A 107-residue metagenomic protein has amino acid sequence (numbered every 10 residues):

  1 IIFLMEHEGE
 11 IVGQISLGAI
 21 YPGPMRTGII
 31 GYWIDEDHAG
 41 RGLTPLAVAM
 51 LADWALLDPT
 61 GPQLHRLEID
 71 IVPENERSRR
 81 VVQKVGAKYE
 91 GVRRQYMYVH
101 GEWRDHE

Functional and structural regions predicted by a protein language model:
I2-E107: Acyl-donor (CoA/ACP) binding surface of acyl/acetyltransferases
